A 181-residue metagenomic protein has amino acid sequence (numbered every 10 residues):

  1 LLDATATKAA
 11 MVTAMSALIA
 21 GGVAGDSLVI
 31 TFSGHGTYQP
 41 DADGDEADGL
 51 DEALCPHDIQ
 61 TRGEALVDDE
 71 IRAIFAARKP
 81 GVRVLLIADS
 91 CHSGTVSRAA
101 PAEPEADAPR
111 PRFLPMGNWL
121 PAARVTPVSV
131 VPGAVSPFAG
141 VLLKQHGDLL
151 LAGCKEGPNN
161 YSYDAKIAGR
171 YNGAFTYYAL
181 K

Functional and structural regions predicted by a protein language model:
L1-K8: Short beta->alpha junction loops
A10-S33, T37-A106, P111-T126: Caspase-like (clan CD) cysteine peptidase catalytic core
G36-Y38, K155, F175: Gly/Ser/Thr-rich beta-alpha loop segments that engage phosphate groups in nucleotides
G49, K144-H146, A174: Short, solvent-exposed loop/turn segments at the edges of secondary structure
L86, S90, A168-K181: Non-catalytic, well-ordered alpha-helical segments in soluble enzyme domains
T95-D164, R170: Extracellular S/T/G-rich loop segment that most often corresponds to the catalytic His/Ser-adjacent loop
